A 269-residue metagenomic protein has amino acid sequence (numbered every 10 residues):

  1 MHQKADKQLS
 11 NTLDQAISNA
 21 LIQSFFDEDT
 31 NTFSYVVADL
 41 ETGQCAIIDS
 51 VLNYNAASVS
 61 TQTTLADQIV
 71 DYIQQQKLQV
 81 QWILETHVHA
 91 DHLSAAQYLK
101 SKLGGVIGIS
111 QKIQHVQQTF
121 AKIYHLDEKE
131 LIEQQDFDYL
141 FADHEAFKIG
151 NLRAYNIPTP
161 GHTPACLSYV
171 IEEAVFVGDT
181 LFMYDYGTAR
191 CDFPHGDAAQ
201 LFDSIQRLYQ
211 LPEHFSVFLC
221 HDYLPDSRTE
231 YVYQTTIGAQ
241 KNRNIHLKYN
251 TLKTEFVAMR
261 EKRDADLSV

Functional and structural regions predicted by a protein language model:
H2-L21, G104, K112, G196 (+1 more regions): Accessory terminal helices/loops
I17-Q76, S168-V177: Conserved beta-strand hairpin/beta-sheet module of binuclear metal-dependent hydrolase folds, prominently
I22-F25, V36, D143-I171: Core dinuclear metal-dependent hydrolase active-site scaffold
T30, Y54-N55, V88-L93, Q114-Q117 (+3 more regions): Active-site environment of divalent metal-dependent phosphoester hydrolases
I48, Q81-V88, G108-Q111, T159-G161 (+2 more regions): Active-site neighborhood of phospho(di)ester-bond hydrolases with catalytic His/Asp-centered motifs
L52-R153, N242-R243: Active-site HxH/HxHxD metal-binding segment of metal-dependent hydrolases
S168-L211, V217: A contiguous binding-surface segment within folded domains or other stable secondary-structure elements
